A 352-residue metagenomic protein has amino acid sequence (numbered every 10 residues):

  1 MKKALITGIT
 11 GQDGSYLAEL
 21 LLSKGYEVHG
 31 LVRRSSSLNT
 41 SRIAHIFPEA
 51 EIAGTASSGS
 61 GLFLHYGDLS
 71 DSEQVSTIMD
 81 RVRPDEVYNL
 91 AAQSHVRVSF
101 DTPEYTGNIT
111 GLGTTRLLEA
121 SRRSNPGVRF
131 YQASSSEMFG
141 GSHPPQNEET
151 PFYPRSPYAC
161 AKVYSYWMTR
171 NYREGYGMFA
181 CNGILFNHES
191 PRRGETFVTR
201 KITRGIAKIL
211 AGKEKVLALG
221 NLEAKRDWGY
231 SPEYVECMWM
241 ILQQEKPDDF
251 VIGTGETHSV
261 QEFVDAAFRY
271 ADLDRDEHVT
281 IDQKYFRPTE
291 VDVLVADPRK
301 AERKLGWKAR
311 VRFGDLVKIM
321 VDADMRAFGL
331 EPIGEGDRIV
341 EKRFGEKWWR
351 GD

Functional and structural regions predicted by a protein language model:
M1-H188, L242, V311, A323-D352: N-terminal Rossmann-like NAD(P)+-binding domain of SDR-like oxidoreductases, especially those catalyzing
L17, S23, G30-L38, S58-G59 (+3 more regions): C-terminal substrate-binding subdomain of Rossmann-fold SDR/epimerase-dehydratase oxidoreductases
